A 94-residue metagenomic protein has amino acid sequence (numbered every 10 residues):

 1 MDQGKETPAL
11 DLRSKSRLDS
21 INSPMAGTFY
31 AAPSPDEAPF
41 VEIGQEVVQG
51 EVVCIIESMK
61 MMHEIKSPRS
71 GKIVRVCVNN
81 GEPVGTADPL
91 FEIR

Functional and structural regions predicted by a protein language model:
Q3-R94: Structured functional modules or segments
